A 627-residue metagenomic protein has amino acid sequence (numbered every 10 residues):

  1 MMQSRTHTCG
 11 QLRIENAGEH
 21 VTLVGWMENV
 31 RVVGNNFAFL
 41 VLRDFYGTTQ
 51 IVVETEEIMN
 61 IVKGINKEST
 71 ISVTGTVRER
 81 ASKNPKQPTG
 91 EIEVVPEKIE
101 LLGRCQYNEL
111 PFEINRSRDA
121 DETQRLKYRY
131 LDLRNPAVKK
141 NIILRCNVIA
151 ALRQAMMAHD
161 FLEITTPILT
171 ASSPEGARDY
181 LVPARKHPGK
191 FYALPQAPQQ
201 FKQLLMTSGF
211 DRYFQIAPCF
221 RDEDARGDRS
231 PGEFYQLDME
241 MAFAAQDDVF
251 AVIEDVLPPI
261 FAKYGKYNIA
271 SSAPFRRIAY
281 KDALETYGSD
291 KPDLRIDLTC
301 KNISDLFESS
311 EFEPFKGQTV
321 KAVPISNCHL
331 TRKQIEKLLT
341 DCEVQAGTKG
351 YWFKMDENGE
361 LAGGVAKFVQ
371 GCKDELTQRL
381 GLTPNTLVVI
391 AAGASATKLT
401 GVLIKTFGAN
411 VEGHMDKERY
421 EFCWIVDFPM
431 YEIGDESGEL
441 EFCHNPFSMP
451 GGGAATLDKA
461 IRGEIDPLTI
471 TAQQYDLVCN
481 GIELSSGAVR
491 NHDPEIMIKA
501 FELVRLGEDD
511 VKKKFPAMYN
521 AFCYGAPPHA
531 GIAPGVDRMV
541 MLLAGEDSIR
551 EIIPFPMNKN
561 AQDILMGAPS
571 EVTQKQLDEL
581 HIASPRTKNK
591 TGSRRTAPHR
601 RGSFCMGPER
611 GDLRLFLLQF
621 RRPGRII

Functional and structural regions predicted by a protein language model:
M1-K590, G602: Class II aminoacyl-tRNA synthetase catalytic cores and aaRS-like
T591, T596-A597: Ala/Thr-enriched low-complexity intrinsically disordered regions
R625-I626: Generic short N-terminal amphipathic or hydrophobic helices
